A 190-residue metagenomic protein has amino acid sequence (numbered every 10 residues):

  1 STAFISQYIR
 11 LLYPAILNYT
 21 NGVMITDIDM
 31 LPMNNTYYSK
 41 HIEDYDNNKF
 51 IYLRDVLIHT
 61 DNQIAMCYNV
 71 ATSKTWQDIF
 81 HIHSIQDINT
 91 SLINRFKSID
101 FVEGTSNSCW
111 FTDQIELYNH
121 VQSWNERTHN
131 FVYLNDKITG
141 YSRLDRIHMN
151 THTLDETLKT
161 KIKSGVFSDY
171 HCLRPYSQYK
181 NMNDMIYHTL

Functional and structural regions predicted by a protein language model:
I5, A65-N69, S108, D113: Glycine/small-residue-rich pyrophosphate-binding loop that anchors the diphosphate of NDP-sugar donors
S6-R10, N62, D113-L117: Catalytic-loop motifs flanking and including active-site residues across diverse enzymes
S6-R54: GT-A fold catalytic core of metal-dependent nucleotide-sugar glycosyltransferases, centered on the diacidic
L17-T20, T72-W76: Short loop segments at secondary-structure junctions
P32-N35, K40-H41, I58-A65, Q77-D78 (+1 more regions): Short catalytic/ligand-binding loop motif for oxyanion handling, primarily in non-cytosolic enzymes, centered on
D46-K74: Short beta-strand-to-loop element that shapes/binds the nucleotide-sugar donor at the catalytic cleft/hinge
T75-L190: Catalytic core and acceptor-binding pocket of nucleotide-sugar-dependent glycosyltransferases
